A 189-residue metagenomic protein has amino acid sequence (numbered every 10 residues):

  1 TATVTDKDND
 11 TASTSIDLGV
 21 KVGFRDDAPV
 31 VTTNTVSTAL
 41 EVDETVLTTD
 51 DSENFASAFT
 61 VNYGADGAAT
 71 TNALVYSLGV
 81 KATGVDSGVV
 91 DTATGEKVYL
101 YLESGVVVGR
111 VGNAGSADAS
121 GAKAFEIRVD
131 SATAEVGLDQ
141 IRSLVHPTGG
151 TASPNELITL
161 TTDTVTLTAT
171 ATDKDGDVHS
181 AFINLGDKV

Functional and structural regions predicted by a protein language model:
T1-V189: Acidic/polar, solvent-exposed loop/turn segments
